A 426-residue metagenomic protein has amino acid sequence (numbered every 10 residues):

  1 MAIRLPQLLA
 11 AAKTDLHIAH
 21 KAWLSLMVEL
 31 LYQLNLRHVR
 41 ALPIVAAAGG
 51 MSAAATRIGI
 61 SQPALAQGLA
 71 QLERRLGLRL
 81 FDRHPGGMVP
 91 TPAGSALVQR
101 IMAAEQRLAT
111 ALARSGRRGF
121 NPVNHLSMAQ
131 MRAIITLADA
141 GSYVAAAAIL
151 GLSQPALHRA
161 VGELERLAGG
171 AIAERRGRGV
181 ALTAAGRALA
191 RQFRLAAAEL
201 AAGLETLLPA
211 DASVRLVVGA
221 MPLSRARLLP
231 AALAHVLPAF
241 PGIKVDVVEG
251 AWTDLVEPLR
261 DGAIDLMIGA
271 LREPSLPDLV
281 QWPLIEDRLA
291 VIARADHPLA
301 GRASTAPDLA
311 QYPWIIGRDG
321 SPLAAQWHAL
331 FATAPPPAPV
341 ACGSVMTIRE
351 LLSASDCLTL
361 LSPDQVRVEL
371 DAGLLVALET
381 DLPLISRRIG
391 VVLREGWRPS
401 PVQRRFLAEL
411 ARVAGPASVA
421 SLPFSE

Functional and structural regions predicted by a protein language model:
A2-D15, H125, A232, T253-L289 (+1 more regions): Short beta-strand-centered segments that line the small-molecule binding cleft or hinge of alpha/beta clamshell
V45-G59, L137-I149: Short helix-boundary/capping micro-motifs
Q62-P63, V123-Q130, I135, Q154-P155 (+4 more regions): N-terminal winged-helix
E73-P90, E165-L182: A short LG(V/I)-centered, amphipathic sequence patch enriched for acidic residue(s) preceding the LG motif
L223, Y312-A334, P399-Q403, L407-A408 (+1 more regions): Secondary-structure junction motif
A251-L255, R260-I264, A270, G320 (+2 more regions): Hydrophobic hinge/microswitch elements
L279-I315: Flexible hinge/capping segments at coil-to-helix
D296, V376-A420: A late-sequence structural motif
